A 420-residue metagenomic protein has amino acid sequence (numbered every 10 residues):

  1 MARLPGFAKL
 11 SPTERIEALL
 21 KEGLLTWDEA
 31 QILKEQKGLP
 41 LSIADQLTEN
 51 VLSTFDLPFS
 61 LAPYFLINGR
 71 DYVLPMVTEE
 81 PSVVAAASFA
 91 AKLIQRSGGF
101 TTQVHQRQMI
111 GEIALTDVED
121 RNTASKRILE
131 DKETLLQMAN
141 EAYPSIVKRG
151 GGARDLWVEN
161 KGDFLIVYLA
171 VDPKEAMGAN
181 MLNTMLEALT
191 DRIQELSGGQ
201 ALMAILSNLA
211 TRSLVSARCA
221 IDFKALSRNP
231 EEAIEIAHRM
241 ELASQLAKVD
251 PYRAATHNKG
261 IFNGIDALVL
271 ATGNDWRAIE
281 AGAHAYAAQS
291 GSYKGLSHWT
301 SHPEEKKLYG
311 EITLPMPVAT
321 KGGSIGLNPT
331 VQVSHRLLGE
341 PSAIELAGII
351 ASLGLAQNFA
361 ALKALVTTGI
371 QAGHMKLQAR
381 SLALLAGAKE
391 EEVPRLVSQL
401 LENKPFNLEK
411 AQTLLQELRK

Functional and structural regions predicted by a protein language model:
M1-D45, N50, S88, K92-Q95 (+10 more regions): Alpha/propeptide regions of enzymes that mature by internal proteolysis
M1-Y72, M76, E80, F100 (+4 more regions): Acidic/polar, glycine-rich intrinsically disordered N-terminal extensions of enzymes
A44-E49, S53-G162, I166-A170: Small-residue-rich
P58-V83, K174-L182, K248-G273, G354-K363 (+1 more regions): Conserved phosphate/anionic-ligand binding catalytic regions in large, soluble enzymes, centered on
S97-E133, A287-A351, Q357: A structural-propensity feature for long, helix-poor, extended segments
G99-H105, A142-D155, L196-N208, R253-A255 (+6 more regions): Flexible, glycine/charged-enriched surface loops at secondary-structure junctions
E175-M177, L182-T330: Glycine-rich anion/phosphate-binding loop at the beta-strand->alpha-helix junction
L308, P315-K420: Catalytic-core signal marking the mid-to-C-terminal active-site face
